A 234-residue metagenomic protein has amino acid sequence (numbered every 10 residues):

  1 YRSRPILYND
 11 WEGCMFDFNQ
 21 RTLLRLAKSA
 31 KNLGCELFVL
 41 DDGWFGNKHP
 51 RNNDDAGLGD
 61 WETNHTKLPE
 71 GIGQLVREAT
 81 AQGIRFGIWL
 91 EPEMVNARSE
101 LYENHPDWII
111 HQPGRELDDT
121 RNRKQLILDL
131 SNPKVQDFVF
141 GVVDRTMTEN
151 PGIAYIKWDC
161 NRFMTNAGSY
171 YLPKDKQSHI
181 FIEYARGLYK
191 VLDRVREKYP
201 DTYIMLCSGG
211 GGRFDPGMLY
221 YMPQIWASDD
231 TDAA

Functional and structural regions predicted by a protein language model:
S3-G141, N150, Y155: Aromatic-lined carbohydrate-binding/catalytic grooves of carbohydrate-active enzymes
N64-G71, A81, E103-A234: Active-site neighborhood of glycoside hydrolase catalytic domains
